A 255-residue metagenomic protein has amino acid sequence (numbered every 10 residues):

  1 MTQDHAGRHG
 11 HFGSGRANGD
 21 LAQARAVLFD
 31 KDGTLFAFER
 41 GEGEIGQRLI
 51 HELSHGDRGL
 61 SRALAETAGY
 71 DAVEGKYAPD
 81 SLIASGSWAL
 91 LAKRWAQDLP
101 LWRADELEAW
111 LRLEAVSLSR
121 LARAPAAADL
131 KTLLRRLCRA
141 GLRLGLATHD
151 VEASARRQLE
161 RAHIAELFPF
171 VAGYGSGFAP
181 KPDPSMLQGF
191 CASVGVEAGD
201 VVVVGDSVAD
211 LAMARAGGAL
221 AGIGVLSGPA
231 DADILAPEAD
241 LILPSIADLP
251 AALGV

Functional and structural regions predicted by a protein language model:
M1-V27, R40, H55, R135-R139 (+1 more regions): Asp-based, Mg2+/Mn2+-dependent phosphohydrolase catalytic module
A22-K131, R135-A140: N-terminal helical cap/lid subdomain that shapes the substrate entry/recognition surface in HAD-like hydrolases
T34, T148-D150: Conserved phosphate-coupling serine/threonine residues in phosphotransfer and NTP-handling enzymes
I83, P125, A147, F178-A179 (+1 more regions): Residues that cap or flank secondary-structure elements
